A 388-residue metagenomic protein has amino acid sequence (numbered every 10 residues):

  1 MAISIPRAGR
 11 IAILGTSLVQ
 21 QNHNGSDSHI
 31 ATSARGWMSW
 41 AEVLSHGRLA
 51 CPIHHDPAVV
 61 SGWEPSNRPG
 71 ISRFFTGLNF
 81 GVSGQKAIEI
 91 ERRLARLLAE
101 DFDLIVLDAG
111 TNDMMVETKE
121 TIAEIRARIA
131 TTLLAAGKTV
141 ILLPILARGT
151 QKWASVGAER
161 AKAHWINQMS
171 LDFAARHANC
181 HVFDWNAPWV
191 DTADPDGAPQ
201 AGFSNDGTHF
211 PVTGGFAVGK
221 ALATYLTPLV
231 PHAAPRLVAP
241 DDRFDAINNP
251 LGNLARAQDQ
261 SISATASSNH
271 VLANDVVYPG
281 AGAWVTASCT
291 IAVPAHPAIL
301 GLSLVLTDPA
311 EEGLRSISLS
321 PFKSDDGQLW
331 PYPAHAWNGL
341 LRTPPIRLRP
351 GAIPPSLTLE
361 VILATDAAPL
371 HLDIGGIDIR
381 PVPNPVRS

Functional and structural regions predicted by a protein language model:
M1-A31, A127-G149, A154, G282: Glycine/serine-rich loop-strand microenvironments at binding/catalytic pocket rims
M1-F80, R93-D101: Serine-esterase "nucleophile elbow" of acetyl-processing enzymes
R10, I141, L226-S388: Extracellular and organelle-lumenal recognition/adhesion modules and their flexible linkers in secreted
Q20-G25, K86-I88, S267: Short, solvent-exposed loop/turn elements at domain surfaces
H55, W63, V182-W185, A233-R236: Surface-exposed patches in mature extracellular/periplasmic domains of secreted proteins
N79, N112, I125, N167 (+1 more regions): Asparagine-centered polar/low-complexity signal
Q85-Y225, L314, F322, N384: Alpha-helical cap/lid subdomain in secreted, periplasmic, or secretory-pathway luminal O-acyl-processing enzymes
